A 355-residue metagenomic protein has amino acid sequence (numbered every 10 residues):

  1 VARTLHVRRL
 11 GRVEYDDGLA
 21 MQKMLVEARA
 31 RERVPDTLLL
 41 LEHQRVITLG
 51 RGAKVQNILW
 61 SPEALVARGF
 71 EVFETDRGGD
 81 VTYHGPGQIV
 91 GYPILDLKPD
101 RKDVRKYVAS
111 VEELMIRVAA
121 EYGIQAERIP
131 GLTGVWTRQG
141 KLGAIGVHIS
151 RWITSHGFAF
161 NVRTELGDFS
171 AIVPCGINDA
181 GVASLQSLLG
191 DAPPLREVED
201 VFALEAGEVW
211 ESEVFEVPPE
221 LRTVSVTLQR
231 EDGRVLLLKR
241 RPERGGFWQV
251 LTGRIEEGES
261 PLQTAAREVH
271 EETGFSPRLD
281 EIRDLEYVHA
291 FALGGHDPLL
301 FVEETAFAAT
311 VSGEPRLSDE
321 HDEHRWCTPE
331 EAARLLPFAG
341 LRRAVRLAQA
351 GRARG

Functional and structural regions predicted by a protein language model:
V1-T137, L142: N-terminal lobe of the biotin/lipoate ligase/transferase fold
R8-L10, D100-G143, V147-V217: Long, positively charged amphipathic alpha-helical accessory segments at protein N-termini or as interdomain linkers
E42, N161, L228, A306-T310: Short, well-ordered beta-strand micro-motif
R105, R230-E271, S276: Conserved Nudix-box catalytic region and its N-terminal flanking loop in Nudix hydrolases and closely related
I129-G131, K141, R222, G274-G313: Active-site segment of metal-dependent pyrophosphate-handling enzymes, primarily the Nudix hydrolase catalytic core
N178-D179, A306-T310, R316-A348: NUDIX/MutT-family hydrolases
V201-L204, V209-V217, L336-G355: Charged phosphate-binding loop/patch that engages nucleotide di/tri-phosphates or the phosphate backbone of nucleic
V217-L236: Conserved N-terminal beta-strand and adjoining loop/helix that marks the start of the Nudix/MutT-like hydrolase domain
